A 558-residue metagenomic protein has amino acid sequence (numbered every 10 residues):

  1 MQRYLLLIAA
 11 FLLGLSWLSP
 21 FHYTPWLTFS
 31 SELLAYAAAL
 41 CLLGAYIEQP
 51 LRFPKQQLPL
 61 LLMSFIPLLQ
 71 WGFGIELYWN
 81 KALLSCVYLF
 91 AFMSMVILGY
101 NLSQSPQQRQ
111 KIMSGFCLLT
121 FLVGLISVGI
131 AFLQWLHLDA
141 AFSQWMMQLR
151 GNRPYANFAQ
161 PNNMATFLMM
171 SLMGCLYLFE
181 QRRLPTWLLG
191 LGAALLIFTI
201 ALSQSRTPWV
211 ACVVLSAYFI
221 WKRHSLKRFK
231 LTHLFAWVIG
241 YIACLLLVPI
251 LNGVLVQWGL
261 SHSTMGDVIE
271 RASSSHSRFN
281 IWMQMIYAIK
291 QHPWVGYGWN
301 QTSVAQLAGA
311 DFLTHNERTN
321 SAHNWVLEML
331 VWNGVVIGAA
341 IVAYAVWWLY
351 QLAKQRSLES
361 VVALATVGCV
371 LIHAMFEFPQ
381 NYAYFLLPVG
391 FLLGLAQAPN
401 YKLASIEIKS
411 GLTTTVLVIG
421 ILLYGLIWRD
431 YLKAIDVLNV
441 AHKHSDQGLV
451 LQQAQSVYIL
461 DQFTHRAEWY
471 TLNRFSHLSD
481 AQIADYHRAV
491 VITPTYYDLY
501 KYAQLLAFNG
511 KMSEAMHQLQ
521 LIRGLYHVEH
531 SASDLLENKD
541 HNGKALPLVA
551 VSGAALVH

Functional and structural regions predicted by a protein language model:
M1-L118, L178-W187, L231, Y401-A481 (+2 more regions): Transmembrane signal-anchor hairpin modules in multi-pass inner-membrane enzymes, especially those that act on
L7-L18, L34-G44, S64, L68-W71 (+6 more regions): Alpha-helical transmembrane segments of multi-pass inner-membrane proteins
G14-P25, A140, Q204, E328-W332 (+1 more regions): Membrane helix-loop boundary segments at the extracytoplasmic
H22-F29, A159-N162, G190-K222, L251-N252 (+2 more regions): Helix-loop-helix junctions and helix-breaking kinks within/between transmembrane helices of multi-pass membrane
Y36, S216, L358-G411: Transmembrane alpha-helices of multi-pass inner-membrane enzymes
G115-I126, F229-G253, V416: Hydrophobic alpha-helical membrane-interfacial segments at the cytosolic entry of transmembrane helices
P154, L215, L234, L245-W282 (+1 more regions): Flexible juxtamembrane loops connecting transmembrane helices in multi-pass membrane enzymes that build or modify
Q160, S277-T319, V326, N333-I337: TM-adjacent membrane-interface loops and short helices in multi-pass inner/ER membrane proteins
